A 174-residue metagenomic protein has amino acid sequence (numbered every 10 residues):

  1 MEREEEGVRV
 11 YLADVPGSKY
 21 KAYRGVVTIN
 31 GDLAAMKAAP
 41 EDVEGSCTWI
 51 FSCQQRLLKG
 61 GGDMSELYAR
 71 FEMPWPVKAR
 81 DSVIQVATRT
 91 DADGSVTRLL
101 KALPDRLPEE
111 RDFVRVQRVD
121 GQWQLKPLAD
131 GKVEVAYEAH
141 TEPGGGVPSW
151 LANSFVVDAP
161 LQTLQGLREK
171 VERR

Functional and structural regions predicted by a protein language model:
M1-R174: Eukaryotic helix-grip
